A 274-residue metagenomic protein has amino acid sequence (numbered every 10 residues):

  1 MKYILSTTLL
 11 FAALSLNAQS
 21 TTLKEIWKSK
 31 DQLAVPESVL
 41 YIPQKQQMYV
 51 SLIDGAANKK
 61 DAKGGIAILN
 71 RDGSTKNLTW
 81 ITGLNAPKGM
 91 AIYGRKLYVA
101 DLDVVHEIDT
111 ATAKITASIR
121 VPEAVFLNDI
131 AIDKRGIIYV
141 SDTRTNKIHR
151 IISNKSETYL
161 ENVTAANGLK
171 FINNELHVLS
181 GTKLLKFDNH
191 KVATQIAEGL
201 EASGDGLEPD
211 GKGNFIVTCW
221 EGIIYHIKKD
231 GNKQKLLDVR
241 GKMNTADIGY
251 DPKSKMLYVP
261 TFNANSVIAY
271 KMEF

Functional and structural regions predicted by a protein language model:
M1-L23: Bacterial Sec-dependent N-terminal signal peptides
L23-K30, S74-I81, K114-R120, K155-E161 (+2 more regions): A short beta-strand motif characteristic of beta-propeller blades
Q32-K45, A62, I81-K96, P122-I138 (+5 more regions): Beta-rich, blade/repeat-based domains predominating in secreted/periplasmic proteins but also intracellular
S51-S74: Beta-propeller domains
D54-N58, V104, T145-N146, K183-L185 (+1 more regions): Short glycine/acidic-enriched loop and turn motifs that connect beta-strands
K60-K63, H149, Y225, S266-K271: Structural motif
L69-G73, D109-K114, I151-K155, F187-V192 (+2 more regions): Short loop/turn segments that connect beta-strands within beta-propeller blades
Y98-I151: Hydrophobic alpha-helical segments and helix pairs
